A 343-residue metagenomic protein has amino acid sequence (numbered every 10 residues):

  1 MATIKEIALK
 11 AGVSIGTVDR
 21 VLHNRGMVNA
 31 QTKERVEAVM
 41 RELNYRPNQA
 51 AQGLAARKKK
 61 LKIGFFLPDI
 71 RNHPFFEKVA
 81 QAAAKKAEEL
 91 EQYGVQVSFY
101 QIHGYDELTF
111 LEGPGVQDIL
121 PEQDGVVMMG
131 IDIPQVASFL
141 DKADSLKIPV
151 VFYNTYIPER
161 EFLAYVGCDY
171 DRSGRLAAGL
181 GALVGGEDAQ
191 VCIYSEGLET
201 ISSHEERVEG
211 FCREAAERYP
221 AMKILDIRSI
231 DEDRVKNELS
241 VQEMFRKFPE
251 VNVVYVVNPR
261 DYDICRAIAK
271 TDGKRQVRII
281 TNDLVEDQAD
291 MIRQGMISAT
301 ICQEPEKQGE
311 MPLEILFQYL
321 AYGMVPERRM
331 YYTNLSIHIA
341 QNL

Functional and structural regions predicted by a protein language model:
M1-G53, R57: N-terminal helix-turn-helix DNA-binding module of bacterial transcription factors
Q49-T109: Amphipathic helical "hinge" segments at domain boundaries
P68-P74, F99-F110, G167-R175, Y194-R213 (+4 more regions): Hinge/beta->alpha junction and helix N-cap segments in small-molecule ligand-binding domains
G125, K147-V151, A164, Q190 (+1 more regions): Proline-centered loop/turn at the N-terminus of a beta-strand
G125-D144, F211, S229-D287: Hydrophobic alpha-helical
I133-R172, V285-R293: Flexible loop/hinge segments that line or gate small-molecule binding clefts
Y165-V191, N237-E238, Q288, E304-A321: Hydrophobic alpha-helical segments within soluble ligand-binding/sensing domains
A215, E304-L343: Hinge/cleft segment of the Venus flytrap/periplasmic-binding protein
